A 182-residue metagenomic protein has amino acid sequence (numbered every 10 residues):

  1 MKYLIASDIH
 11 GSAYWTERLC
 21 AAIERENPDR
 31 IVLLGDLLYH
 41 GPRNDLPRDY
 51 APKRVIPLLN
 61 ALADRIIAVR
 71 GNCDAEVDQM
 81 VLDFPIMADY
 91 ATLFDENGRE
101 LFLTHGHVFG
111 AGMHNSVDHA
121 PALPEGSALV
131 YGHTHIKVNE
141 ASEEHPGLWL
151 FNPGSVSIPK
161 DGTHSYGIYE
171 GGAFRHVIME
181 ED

Functional and structural regions predicted by a protein language model:
M1-Y3, T92-F102, E143-L150, G171-R175: Beta-strand-turn-beta hairpins that frame and shape the catalytic cleft of phosphate-ester-processing enzymes
K2-D95: Core catalytic region of metal-dependent phosphoesterases/phosphodiesterases, especially metallo-beta-lactamase-like
I5-S7, I31-D36, I66-N72, F102-H105 (+2 more regions): Active-site neighborhood of phospho(di)ester-bond hydrolases with catalytic His/Asp-centered motifs
P42-Y50, L82-L123, K160-D161: Active-site-proximal segments of metal-dependent phosphoesterases and phosphodiesterases across multiple
A61-A63, A88, E96-G98, P124 (+2 more regions): Short, well-ordered coil/turn elements that cap or connect secondary structure elements
F84, H107-D182: Conserved beta-sheet core of the metallophosphoesterase superfamily
